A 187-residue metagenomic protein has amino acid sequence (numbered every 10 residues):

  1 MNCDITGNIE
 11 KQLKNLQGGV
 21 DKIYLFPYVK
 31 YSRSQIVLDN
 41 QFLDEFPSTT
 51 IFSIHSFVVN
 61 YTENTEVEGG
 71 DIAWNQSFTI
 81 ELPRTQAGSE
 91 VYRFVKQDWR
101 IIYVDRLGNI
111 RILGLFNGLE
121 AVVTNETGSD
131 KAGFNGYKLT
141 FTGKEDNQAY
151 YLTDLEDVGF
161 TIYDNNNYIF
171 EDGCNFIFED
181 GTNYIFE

Functional and structural regions predicted by a protein language model:
M1-I5, D154-E187: Viral virion structural and adsorption modules
N2-N75, G118-K131: Solvent-exposed edge beta-strands and adjacent loop segments that serve as assembly or binding interfaces
I23, P27, I101, C174-N175: Short polybasic amphipathic segments
V37, I51, V58-N60, S77-E81 (+3 more regions): Ser/Thr- (and often Asn-) enriched beta-sheet segments in non-cytosolic proteins
S53-H55, R111-G118, I185-E187: Short amphipathic beta-strand/extended segments with alternating polar/hydrophobic composition
N60-L119: Structured, beta-strand-rich domain cores that present glycine/charged loop surfaces used to bind extended ligands
G114-D172: Compact mixed alphabeta submodule
